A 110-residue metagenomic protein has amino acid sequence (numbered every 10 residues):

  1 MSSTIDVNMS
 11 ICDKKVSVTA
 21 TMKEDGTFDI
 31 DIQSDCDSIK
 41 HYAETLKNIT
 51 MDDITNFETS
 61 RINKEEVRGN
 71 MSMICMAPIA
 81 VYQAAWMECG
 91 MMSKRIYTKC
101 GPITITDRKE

Functional and structural regions predicted by a protein language model:
M1-F28: Short, charged/polar N-terminal "headpieces" of proteins
N8-S10, V81-A85: A short linear-motif detector with a strong N-terminal bias
M22-Q83, G90-Y97: Active-site- and interface-proximal helix/loop "cap" or "latch" segments in soluble metabolic and energy-transducing
C100: Predominantly soluble domains enriched in secretory-pathway, periplasmic, or organellar proteins
T106-E110: Short terminal or interdomain "cap/linker" segment that borders an active site or interface and mediates
